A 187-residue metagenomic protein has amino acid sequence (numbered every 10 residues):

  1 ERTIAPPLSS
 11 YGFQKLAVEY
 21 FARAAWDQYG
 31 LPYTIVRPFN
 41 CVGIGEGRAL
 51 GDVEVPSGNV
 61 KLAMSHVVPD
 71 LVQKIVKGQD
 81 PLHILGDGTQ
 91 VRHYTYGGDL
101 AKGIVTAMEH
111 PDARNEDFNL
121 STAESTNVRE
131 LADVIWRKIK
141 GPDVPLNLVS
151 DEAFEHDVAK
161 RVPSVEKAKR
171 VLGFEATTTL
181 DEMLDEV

Functional and structural regions predicted by a protein language model:
E1-V42, G47-H66: Catalytic helix-loop patch of NAD(P)-dependent Rossmann-fold dehydrogenases
N40, D70, V76-V187: C-terminal substrate-binding subdomain of Rossmann-fold SDR/epimerase-dehydratase oxidoreductases
